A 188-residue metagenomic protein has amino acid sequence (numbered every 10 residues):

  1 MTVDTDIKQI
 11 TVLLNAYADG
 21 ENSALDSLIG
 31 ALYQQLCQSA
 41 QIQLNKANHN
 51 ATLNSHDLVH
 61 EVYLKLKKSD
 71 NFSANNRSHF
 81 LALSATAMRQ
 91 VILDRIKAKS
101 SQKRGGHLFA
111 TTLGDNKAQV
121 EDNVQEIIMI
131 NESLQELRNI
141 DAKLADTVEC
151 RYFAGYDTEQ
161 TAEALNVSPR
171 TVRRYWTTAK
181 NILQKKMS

Functional and structural regions predicted by a protein language model:
T2-V3, D19-S27, Q38-V59: Short, charged helix-capping/linker segments at alpha-helix termini
N15-D19, I42-A47, E61-S78: Sigma70-family region 2
I42, R89-G106: Arg/Lys-rich amphipathic alpha helix in sigma70-family domain 2
H49-D57, S69-A87, R104: Short, aromatic/basic-enriched loop-to-helix "N-cap" motif that marks the start of an alpha-helix at regulatory
Y63-K68, R104-N123: Internal acidic/polar
R138-T158: Short amphipathic alpha helix immediately N-terminal
A154-R174: Helix-turn-helix DNA-binding module
K180-S188: Short, Lys/Arg-enriched C-terminal cap helix and immediately downstream tail that follows
